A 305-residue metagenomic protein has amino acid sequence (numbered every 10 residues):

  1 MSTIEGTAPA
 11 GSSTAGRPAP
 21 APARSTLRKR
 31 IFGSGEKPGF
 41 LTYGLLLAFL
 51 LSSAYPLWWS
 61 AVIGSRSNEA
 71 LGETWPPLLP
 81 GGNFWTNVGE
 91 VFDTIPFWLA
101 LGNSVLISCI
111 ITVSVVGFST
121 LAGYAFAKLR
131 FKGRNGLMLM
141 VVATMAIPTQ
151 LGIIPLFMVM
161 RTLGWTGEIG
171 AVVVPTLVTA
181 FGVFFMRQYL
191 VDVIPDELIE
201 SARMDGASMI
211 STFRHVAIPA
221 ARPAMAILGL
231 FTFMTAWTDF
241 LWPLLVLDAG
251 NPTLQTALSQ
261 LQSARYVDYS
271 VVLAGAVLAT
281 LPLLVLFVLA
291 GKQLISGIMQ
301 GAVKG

Functional and structural regions predicted by a protein language model:
S2-S34: Short, Lys/Arg-rich, polar N-terminal cytosolic tail immediately upstream of the first transmembrane signal-anchor
P38-G305: A structural signal for multi-pass alpha-helical bundles of membrane permease subunits that mediate small-molecule
